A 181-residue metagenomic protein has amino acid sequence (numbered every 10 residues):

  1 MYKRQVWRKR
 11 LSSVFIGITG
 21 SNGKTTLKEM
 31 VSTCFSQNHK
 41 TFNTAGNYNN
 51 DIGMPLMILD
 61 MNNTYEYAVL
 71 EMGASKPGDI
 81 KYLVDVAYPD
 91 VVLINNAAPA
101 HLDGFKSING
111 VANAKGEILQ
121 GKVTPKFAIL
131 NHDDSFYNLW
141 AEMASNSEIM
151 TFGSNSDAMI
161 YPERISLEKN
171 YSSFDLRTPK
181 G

Functional and structural regions predicted by a protein language model:
K3-H132, N138-S145, T178: Phosphate-binding loop of NTP-binding sites
N109, E142, S147-G181: Adenine nucleotide phosphate-binding catalytic loops in nucleotide-utilizing enzymes
